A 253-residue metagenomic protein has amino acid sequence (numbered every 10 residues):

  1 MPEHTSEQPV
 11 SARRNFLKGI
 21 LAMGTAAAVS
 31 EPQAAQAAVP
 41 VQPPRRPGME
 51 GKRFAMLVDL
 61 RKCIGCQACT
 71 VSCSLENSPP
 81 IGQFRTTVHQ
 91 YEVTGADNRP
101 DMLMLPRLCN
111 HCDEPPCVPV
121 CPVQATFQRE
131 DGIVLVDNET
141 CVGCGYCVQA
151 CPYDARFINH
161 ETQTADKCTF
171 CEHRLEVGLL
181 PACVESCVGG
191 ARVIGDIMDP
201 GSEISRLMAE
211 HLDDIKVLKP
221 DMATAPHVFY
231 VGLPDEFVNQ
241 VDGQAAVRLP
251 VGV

Functional and structural regions predicted by a protein language model:
P2-G24: N-terminal secretory signal peptides and thylakoid transit peptides that target proteins across membranes
P9, S30-G65, D221-A223, F229-Y230 (+2 more regions): C-terminal segment of N-terminal export signals and the immediately downstream linker at the start of the mature
S11, N15-F16, A34-A38, Q42-P43 (+5 more regions): Short sequence/structural segments immediately N-terminal
I20, G24-P32, N77, A191-G195: A generic secondary-structure signal for well-formed alpha-helical elements
A34-G48, L75-L105, F127-V142, A155-E176 (+2 more regions): Non-heme iron-sulfur electron-transfer modules
C63-C69, C73, C109-C112, C117 (+6 more regions): Short cysteine clusters
A182-V253: Long, compositionally biased charged/polar accessory segments in the mid-to-C-terminal portions of proteins
